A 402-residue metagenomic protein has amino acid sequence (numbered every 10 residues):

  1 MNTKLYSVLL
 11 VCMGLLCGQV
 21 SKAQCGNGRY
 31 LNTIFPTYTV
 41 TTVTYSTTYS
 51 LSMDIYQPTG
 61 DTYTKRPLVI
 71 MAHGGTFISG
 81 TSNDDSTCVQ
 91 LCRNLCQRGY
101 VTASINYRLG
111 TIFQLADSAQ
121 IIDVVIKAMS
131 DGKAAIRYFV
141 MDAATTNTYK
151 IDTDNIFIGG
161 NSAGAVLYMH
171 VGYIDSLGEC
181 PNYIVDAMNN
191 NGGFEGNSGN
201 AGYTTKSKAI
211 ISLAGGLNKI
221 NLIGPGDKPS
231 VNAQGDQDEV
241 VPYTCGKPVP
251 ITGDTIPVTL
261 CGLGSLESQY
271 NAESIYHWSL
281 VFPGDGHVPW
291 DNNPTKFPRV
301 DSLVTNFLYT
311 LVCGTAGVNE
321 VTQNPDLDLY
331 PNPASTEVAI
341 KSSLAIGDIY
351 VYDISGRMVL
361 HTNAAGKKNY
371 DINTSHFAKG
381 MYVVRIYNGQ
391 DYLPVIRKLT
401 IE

Functional and structural regions predicted by a protein language model:
M1-N27, T315-V321, N332, R357 (+2 more regions): Bacterial Sec-dependent N-terminal signal peptides
T3, K379-E402: C-terminal tail/sorting-segment detector
C25-T64: N-terminal cap/lid segment of alpha/beta-hydrolase-fold proteins
D61-R66, A72-I112, E239-V240: Short substrate-entry loop that stabilizes the transition state in hydrolases
A134-G226: Primarily recognizes the serine-hydrolase "nucleophile elbow" in alpha/beta-hydrolase and SGNH/GDSL folds
A187-E273: The feature captures the conserved acid-bearing segment of alpha/beta-hydrolase catalytic domains
L260-T315: C-terminal catalytic histidine-bearing segment of alpha/beta-hydrolase fold enzymes
T310-Y330, T336-S343, G347, R357 (+1 more regions): Residue-level detector of functionally pivotal "anchor" positions at catalytic/ligand-binding pockets or at interdomain
